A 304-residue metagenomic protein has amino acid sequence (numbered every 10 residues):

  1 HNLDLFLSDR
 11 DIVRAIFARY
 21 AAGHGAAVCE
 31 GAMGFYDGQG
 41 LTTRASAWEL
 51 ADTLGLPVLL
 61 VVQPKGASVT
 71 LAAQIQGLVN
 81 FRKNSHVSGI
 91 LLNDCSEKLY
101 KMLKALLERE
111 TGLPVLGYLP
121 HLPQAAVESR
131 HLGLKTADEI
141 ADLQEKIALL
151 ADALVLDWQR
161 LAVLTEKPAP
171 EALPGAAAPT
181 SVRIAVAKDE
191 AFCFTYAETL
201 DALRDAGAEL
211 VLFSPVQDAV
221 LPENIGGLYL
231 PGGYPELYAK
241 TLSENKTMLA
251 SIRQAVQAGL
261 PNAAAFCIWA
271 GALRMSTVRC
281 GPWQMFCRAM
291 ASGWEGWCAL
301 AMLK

Functional and structural regions predicted by a protein language model:
H1-L54, V62-H86, D94-K101: ATP-dependent carboxylate-amine ligase catalytic core
D4, V115-P123, E209-Q217: Beta-strand->loop->alpha-helix junctions that form or flank phosphate-binding loops in nucleotide-handling enzymes
A22-A26, G112, I225: Short, high-confidence coil segments that cap the C-terminus of an alpha-helix and link into the following beta-strand
C29, L60-V61, G89-I90, G117 (+2 more regions): Structural beta-sheet core signal
Q39-L41, T70-A73, Y100-A105, V127-G133 (+4 more regions): Short acidic, glycine/serine/threonine-rich loops at helix termini
S68-A176: Internal gly/pro-rich beta-alpha loop/helix module that stabilizes soluble enzyme cofactors or their anionic handles
V182-K246, A250-Q254: Phosphate-binding active sites in nucleotide-utilizing proteins
P235-L303: Cysteine-nucleophile active-site neighborhood
